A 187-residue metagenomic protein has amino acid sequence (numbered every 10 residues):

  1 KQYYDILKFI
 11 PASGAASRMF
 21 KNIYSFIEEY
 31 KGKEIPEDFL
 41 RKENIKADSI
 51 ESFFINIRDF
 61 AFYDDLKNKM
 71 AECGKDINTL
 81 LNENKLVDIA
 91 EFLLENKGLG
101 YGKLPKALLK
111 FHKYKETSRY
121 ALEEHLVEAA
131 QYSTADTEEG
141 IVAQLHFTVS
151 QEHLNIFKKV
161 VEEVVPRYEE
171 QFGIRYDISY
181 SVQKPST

Functional and structural regions predicted by a protein language model:
K1-K21, S25-T187: Domain-scale recognition of functional cores that engage charged ligands
